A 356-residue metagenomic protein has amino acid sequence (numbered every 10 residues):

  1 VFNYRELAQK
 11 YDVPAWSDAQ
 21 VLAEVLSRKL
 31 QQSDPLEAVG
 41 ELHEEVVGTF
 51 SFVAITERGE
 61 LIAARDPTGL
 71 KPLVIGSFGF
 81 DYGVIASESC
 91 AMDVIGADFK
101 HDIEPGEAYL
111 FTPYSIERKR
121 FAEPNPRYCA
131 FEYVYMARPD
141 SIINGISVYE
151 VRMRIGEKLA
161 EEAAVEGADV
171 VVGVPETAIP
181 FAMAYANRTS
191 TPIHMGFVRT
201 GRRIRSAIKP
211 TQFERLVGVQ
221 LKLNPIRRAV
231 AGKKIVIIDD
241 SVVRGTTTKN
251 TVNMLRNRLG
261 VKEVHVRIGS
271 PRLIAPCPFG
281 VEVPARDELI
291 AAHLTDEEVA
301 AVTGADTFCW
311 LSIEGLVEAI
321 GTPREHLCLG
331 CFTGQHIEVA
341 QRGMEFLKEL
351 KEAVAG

Functional and structural regions predicted by a protein language model:
V1-E104, L110-D169, V174: Conserved short alpha-helical segments that host acidic/polar catalytic motifs at enzyme active sites
Q32-S33, A164-D169, N187-H194, A229-A231 (+1 more regions): Secondary-structure transition/capping motifs at alpha-helix termini and the adjoining loop/turn into the next element
H43, R58-E60, R65, G96-D98 (+2 more regions): PRPP-dependent phosphoribosyltransferase catalytic core
L61, L70-K71, M92-V94, E117-R118 (+5 more regions): Flexible loop/turn segments at secondary-structure boundaries
Y109, L159, V171, F181 (+2 more regions): Conserved hydrophobic/aromatic pocket- or pore-lining residues that grip, position, or stack substrates in active sites
E166-T177, F181, H265, C309: Short glycine-rich phosphate-binding loop at a beta-alpha junction
V171, A178-Y185, T189, I193 (+1 more regions): Extended, hydrophobic alpha-helical segments in both membrane/secreted and soluble proteins
S190-V236, G245-T246, I274-P284: Short, glycine/charge-rich flexible loops or terminal/linker lids adjacent to PRPP-binding catalytic cores
